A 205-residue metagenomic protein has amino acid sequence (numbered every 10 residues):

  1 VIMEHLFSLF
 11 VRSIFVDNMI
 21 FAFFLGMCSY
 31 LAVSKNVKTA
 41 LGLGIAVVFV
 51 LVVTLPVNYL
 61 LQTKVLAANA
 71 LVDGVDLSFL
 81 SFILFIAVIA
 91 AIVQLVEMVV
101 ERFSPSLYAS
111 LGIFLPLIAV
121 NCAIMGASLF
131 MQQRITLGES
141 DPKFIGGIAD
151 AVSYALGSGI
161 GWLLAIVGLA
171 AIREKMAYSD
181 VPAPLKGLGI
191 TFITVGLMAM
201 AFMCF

Functional and structural regions predicted by a protein language model:
S8, F144-F205: C-terminal transmembrane helix-loop-helix hairpin of multi-pass membrane proteins
S8-A22, V75-I89, V152-A165: Structural signature of hydrophobic alpha-helical transmembrane segments
S8-F49: Juxtamembrane transmembrane-helix termini in multi-pass membrane transport proteins
F24-A32, E97-F103, F114-L115, C122-D141: Generic transmembrane alpha-helix signature in multi-pass membrane proteins, especially transporters/channels
L25-S29, V47-V53, I86-L95, V120-A127 (+2 more regions): Hydrophobic core segments of alpha-helical transmembrane domains in multi-pass membrane transport and ion-translocation
L25-T39, V93-L107, L169-D180: C-terminal ends of transmembrane helices
T39-F49, L80-F85, L107-I118, P182-I190: Cytoplasmic-side transmembrane-helix entry/capping segments in multi-pass membrane proteins
T63-L111: Ordered, amphipathic secondary-structure segments that act as subunit-interaction surfaces in large macromolecular
